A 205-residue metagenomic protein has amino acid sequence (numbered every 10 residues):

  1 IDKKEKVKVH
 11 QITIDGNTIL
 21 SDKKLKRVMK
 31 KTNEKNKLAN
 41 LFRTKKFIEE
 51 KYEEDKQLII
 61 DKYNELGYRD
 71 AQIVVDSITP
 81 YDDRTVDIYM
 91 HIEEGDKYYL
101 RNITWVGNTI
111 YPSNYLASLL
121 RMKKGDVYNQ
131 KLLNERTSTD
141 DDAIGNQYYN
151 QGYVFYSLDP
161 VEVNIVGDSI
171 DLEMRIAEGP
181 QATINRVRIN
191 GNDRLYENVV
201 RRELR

Functional and structural regions predicted by a protein language model:
I1-R205: Interaction-mediating elements
